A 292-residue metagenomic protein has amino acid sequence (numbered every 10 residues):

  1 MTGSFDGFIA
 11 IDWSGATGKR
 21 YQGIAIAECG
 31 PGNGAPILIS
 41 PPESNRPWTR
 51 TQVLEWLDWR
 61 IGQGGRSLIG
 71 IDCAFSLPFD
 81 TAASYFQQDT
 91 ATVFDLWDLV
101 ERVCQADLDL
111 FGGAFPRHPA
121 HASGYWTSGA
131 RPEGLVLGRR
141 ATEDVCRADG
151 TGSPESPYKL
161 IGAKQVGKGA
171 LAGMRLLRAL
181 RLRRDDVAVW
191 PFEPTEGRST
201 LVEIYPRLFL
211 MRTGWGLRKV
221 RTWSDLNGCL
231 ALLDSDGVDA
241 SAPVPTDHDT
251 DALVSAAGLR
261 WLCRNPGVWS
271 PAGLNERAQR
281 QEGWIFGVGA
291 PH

Functional and structural regions predicted by a protein language model:
T2-I9, W13-H292: RNase H-like (RuvC/DEDD) metal-dependent nuclease/polynucleotide-processing core
